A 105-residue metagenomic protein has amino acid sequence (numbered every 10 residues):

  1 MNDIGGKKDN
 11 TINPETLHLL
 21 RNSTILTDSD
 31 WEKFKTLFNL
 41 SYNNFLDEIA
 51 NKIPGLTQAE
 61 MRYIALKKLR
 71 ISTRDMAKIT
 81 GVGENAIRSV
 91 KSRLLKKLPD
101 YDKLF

Functional and structural regions predicted by a protein language model:
M1-L26: N-terminal regulatory/sensing modules of transcriptional regulators
L19-L20, T24-F105: Cytosolic nucleotide-binding catalytic cores of signal-transduction proteins
